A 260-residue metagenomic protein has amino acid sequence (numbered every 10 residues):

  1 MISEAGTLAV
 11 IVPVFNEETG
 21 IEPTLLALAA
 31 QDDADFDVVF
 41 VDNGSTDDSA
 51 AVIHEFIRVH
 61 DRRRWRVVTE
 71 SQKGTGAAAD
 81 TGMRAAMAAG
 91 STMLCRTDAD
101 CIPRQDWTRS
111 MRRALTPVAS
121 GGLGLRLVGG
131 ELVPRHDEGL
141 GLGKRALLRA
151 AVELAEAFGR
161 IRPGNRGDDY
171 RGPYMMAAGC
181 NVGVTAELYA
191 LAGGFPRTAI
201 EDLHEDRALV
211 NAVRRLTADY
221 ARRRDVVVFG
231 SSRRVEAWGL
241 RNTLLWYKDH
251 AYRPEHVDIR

Functional and structural regions predicted by a protein language model:
M1-A27: N-proximal low-complexity "stem/linker" segments adjacent to membrane-targeting elements
L26-D35: Short, acidic, metal-binding catalytic loop of nucleotide-sugar glycosyltransferases
D42-A51, Q72, C101: A conserved acidic beta->alpha catalytic loop
E70-A89: Glycine-rich, basic loop-to-helix element that forms the pyrophosphate-binding segment of sugar-nucleotide handling
G90-I102: Short beta-strand-to-loop acidic/aromatic patch adjacent to the donor-nucleotide binding site
D106-G143: Conserved donor NDP-sugar-binding/catalytic core segment of glycosyltransferases
E131-H136, L147-Y174: Short, flexible, basic/aromatic active-site loop/helix in glycosyltransferases
I200-L209: Acidic donor-binding loop at a coil-to-helix junction in glycosyltransferase catalytic cores that engages
